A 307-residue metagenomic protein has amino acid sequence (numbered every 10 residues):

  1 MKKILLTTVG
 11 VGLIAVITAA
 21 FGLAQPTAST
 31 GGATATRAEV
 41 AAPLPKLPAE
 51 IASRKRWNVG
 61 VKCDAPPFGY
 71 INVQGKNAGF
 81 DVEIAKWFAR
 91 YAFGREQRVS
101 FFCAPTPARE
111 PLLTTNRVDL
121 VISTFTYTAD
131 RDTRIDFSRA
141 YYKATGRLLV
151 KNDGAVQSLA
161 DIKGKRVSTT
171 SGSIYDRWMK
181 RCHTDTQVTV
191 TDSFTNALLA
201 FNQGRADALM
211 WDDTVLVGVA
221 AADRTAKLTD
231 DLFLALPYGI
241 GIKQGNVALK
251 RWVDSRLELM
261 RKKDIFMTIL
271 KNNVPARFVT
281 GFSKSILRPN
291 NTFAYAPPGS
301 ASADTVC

Functional and structural regions predicted by a protein language model:
G32-A41, V82-K86, Y91, S171-S173 (+1 more regions): Extended ligand-binding regions for polar small-molecule ligands
A35-I122, N272: Extracytoplasmic small-molecule ligand-binding "clamshell" domains of the periplasmic binding protein/Venus flytrap
L44-P45, V99-P111, G154, I174 (+3 more regions): Short helix-initiation/N-cap motifs at beta->coil->alpha
W57-V61, A78, L159-S173: Short loop->beta-strand "edge-of-pocket" segments that line small-molecule binding or catalytic clefts across diverse
Q74, K86-Q97, Y175-D192, A220-A221: Ligand-binding cleft/hinge of the Venus flytrap
K86, R98-D161: Acidic, polar ligand-binding/catalytic clefts
A108, T124-R134, R181, T195 (+1 more regions): A ligand-binding cleft/hinge motif common to bilobed small-molecule-binding domains
Y142-V150, D213, V217-L257, A276-G299: Periplasmic-binding protein-like
